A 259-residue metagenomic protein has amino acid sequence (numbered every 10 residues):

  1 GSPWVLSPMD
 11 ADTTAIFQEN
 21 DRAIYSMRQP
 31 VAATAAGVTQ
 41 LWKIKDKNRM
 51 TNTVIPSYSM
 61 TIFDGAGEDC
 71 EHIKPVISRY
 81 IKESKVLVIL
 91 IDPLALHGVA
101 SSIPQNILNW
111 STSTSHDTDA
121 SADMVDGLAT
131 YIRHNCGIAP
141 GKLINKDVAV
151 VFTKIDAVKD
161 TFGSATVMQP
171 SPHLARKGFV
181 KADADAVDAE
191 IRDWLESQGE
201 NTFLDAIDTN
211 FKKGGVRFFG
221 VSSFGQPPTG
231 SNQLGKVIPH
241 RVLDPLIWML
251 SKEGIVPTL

Functional and structural regions predicted by a protein language model:
G1-A35, R49-S59: Conserved G1/Walker A P-loop phosphate-binding module
G1-T14, D69-I77, T130-K146, P257-L259: Solvent-exposed, charged interface segments at domain starts and junctions
W4-Y25, I77, I81-S84, K146-A157: Short N-terminal signal/transit or membrane-insertion segments and the immediately adjacent low-complexity/disordered
D21-K43, E196-K212: Alpha-helix-centered segments that form part of catalytic cores
A32-V88, L94-Q105, S231: Switch II of P-loop NTPase G domains
V86-L259: Conserved GTP-binding G-domain of TRAFAC-class P-loop NTPases and closely related GTPase folds
